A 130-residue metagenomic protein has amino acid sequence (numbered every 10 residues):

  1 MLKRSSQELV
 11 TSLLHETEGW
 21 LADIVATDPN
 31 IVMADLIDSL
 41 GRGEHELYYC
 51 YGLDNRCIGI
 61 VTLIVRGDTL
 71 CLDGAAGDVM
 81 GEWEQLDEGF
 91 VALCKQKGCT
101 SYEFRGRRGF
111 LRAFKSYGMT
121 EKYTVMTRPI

Functional and structural regions predicted by a protein language model:
M1-I31: Short amphipathic alpha-helix that is part of the acyltransferase structural core
M1-Q7, G19, I64, R105-I130: Terminal substrate-recognition subdomain of acyl/acetyltransferases
A26-H45: Active-site rim helix/loop that mediates acceptor-substrate recognition in acyltransferases
D35, C50, E84-L86, A113-G118 (+1 more regions): General "foldedness" signal
G41-G81: Conserved donor-binding loop and adjoining core beta-sheet/short helix segment in diverse acyl/aminoacyl transferases
G67-S116: Acyl-donor binding region in acyl/amide transferases
